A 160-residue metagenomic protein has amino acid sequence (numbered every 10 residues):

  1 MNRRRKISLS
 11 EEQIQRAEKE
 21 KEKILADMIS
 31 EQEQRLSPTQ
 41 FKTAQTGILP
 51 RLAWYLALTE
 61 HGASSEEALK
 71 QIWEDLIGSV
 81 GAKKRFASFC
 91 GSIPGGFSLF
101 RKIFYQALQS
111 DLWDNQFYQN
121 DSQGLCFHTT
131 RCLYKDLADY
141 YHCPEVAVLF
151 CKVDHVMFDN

Functional and structural regions predicted by a protein language model:
M1-A57: N-terminal, charged low-complexity regulatory/assembly segments
K6, K19-K23, K42, K70 (+4 more regions): Context-gated lysine
T46-Y141, A147: Amphipathic interaction/junction segments at domain boundaries or subunit interfaces
P144-E145, D154: Short, charged/polar low-complexity linear motifs in solvent-exposed/disordered segments
C151-K152, V156-N160: C-terminal structured interaction module
